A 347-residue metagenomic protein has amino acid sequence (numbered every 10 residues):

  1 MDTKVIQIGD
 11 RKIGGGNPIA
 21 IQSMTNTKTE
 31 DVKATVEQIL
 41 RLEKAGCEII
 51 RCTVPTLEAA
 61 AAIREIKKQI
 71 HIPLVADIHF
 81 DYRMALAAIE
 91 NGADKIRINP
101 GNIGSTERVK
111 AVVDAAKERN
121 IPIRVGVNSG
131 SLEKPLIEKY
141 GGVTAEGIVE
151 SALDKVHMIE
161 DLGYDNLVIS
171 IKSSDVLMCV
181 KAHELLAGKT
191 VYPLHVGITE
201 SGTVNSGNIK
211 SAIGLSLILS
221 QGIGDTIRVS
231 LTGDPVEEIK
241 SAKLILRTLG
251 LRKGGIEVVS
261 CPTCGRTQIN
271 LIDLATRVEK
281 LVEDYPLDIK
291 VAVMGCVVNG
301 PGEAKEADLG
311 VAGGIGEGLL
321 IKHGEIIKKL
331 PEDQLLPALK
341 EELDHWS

Functional and structural regions predicted by a protein language model:
M1-M24, K117, K280: N-terminal amphipathic alpha-helix/helix-capping segment at the start of soluble metabolic enzymes
G16-A34, T53, I72-F80, L136-V149 (+1 more regions): Active-site mouth loops of central-metabolism enzymes
I19-T25, I50-C52, L74-I78, I96-I98 (+6 more regions): Hydrophobic faces of well-ordered beta-strands that scaffold small-molecule active sites in alpha/beta enzyme cores
N26, D31-V32, E43-I66, R97-S105 (+1 more regions): Glycine-rich, proline-tolerant flexible connector loops at the mouths of alpha/beta enzymes
L57-I78, A111-I123, H183-L194, V278-K280: Alpha-helix-loop-beta-strand connector modules within alpha/beta enzyme cores
I70-I72, E90-I96, K117-N120, A187-P193 (+3 more regions): Glycine-enriched alpha-helix->loop->beta-strand junction motifs that scaffold or abut catalytic
R83-R124: Hydrophobic or amphipathic alpha-helical targeting/insertion segments
N128, L136-V282: Catalytic alpha/beta core domains of metabolic enzymes, predominantly
